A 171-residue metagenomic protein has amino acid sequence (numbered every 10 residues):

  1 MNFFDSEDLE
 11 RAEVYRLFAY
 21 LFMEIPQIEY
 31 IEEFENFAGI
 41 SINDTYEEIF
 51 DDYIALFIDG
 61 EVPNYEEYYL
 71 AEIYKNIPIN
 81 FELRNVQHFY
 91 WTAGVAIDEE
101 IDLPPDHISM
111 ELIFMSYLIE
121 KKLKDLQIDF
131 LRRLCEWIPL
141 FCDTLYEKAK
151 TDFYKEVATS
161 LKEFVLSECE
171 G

Functional and structural regions predicted by a protein language model:
M1-G171: Surface/interface-facing alpha-helical segments and adjacent flexible terminal/loop regions used for partner/assembly
